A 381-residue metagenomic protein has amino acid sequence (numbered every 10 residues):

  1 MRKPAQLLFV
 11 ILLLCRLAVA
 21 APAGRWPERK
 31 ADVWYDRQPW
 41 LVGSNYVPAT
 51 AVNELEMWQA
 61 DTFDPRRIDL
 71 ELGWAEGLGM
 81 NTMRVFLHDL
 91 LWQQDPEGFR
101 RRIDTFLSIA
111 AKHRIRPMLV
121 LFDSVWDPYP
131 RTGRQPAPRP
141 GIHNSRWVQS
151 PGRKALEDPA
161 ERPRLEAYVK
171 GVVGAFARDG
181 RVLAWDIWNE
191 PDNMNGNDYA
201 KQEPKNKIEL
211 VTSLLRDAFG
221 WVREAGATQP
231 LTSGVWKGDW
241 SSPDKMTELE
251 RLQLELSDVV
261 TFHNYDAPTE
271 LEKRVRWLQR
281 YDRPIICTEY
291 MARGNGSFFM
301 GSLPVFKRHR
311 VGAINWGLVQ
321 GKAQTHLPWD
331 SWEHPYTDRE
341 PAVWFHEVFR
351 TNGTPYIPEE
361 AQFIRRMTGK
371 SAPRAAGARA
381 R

Functional and structural regions predicted by a protein language model:
M1-Q6: Positively charged n-region of N-terminal signal peptides that target proteins for export
L7-R16: Bacterial N-terminal signal peptides
C15-R25: Bacterial Sec-dependent signal peptides at the C-terminal "C-region" and cleavage site
A23-S257, H263, P268-E270, Y281 (+7 more regions): Active-site mouth of glycoside hydrolases
R274: Conserved catalytic-core segment of NTP-binding enzymes
N315-G317: Replace "adjacent to P-loop NTPase cores in ATP/GTP-dependent enzymes" with "adjacent to NTP-binding cores
N352, Y356-R381: Carbohydrate-binding surfaces of carbohydrate-active enzymes
